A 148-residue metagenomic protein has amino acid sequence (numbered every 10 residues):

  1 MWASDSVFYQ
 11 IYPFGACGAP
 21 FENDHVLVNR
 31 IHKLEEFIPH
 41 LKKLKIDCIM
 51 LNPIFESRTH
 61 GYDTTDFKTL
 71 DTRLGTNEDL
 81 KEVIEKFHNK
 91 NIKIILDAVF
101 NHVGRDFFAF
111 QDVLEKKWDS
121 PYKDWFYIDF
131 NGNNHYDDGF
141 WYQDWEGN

Functional and structural regions predicted by a protein language model:
M1-K45: Conserved structural scaffold segments of CAZyme catalytic domains across common CAZy folds
M1-Y12, G104-N148: Alpha-amylase-like alpha-glycosidases and glucanotransferases acting on alpha-linked glucans and related
V7-Q10, I49-L51, I94-L96: Hydrophobic faces of well-ordered beta-strands that scaffold small-molecule active sites in alpha/beta enzyme cores
F14, I54, V99-N101: Active-site beta-loop-alpha junctions enriched in small/polar residues
G18-A19, H25, H40-K81, I92 (+1 more regions): Aromatic-lined carbohydrate-binding/catalytic grooves of carbohydrate-active enzymes
L27-R30, D66-K68, Q111-V113: Glycine-rich, phosphate-binding/catalytic loops in enzymes
R30, L34, K42, N101-H102 (+1 more regions): Catalytic cores of glycan-processing enzymes that make or break glycosidic bonds
V83-F110: Hydrophobic or amphipathic alpha-helical targeting/insertion segments
